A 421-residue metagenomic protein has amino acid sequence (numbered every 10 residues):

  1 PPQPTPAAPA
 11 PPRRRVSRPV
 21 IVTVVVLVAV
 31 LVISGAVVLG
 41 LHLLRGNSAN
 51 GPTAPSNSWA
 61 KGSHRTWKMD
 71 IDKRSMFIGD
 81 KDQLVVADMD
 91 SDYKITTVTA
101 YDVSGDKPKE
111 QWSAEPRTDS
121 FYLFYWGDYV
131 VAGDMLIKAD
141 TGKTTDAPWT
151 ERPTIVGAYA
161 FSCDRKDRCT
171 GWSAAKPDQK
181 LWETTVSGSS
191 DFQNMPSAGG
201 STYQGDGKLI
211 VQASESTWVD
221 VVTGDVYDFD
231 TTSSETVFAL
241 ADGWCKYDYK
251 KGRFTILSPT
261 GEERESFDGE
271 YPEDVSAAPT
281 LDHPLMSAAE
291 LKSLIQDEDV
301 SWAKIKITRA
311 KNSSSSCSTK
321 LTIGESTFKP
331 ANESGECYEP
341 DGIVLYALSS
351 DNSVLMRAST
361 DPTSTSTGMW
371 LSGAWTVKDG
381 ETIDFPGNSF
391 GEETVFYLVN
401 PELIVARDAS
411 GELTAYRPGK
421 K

Functional and structural regions predicted by a protein language model:
P1-R15: Intrinsically disordered, low-complexity Pro/Gly-rich regions
P2, V30-K421: Secretory-pathway ectodomains
R14-L31: N-terminal Sec-pathway targeting helices
